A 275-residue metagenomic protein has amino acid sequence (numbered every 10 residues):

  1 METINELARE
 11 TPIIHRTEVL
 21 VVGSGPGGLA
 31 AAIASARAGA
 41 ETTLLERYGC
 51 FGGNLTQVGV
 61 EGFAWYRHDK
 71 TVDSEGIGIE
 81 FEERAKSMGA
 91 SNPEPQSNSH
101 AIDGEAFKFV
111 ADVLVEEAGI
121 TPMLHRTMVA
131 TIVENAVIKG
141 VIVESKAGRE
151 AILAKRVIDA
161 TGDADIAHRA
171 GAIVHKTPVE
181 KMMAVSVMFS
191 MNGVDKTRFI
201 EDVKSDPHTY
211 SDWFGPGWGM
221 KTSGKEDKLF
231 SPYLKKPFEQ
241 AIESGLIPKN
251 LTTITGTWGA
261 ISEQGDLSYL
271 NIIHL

Functional and structural regions predicted by a protein language model:
E6, E10, N54, H125 (+3 more regions): Flavin (FAD/FMN)-binding glycine-rich loop and adjacent Rossmann-like elements that form
A8, I14-R16, A34, A40-E41 (+4 more regions): Conserved N-terminal/central alpha/beta ligand/cofactor-binding core
T11-G25: Beta1/beta-strand and adjacent pyrophosphate-binding region of the FAD-binding site in flavoprotein oxidoreductases
E18, K139, K155: Conserved acidic residues
G28: N-terminal Rossmann-fold NAD(P) dinucleotide-binding loop
P93, G140, I273-L275: Acidic/histidine-rich, surface-exposed loop or edge segments in extracytoplasmic proteins
